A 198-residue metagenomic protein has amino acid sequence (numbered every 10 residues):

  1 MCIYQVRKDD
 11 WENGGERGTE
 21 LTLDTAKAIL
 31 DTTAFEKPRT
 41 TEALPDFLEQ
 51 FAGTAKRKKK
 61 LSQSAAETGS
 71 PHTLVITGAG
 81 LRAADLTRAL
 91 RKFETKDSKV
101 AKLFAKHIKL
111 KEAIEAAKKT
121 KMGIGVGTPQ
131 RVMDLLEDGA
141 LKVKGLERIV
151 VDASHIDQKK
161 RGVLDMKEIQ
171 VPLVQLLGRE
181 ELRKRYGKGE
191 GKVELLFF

Functional and structural regions predicted by a protein language model:
M1, T33, K102, H107-L110 (+3 more regions): P-loop NTPase motor module signature
Q5-R91: Low-complexity, highly charged intrinsically disordered N-terminal segments that act as targeting/localization
S64-T68, F93-T95, A116-K119, A140-K144 (+1 more regions): Conserved catalytic network of the ASCE P-loop NTPase/AAA+ motor domain
V75, I124-G127, V150, L195-F197: Structural recognition of the conserved hydrophobic beta-strand(s) that form the central parallel beta-sheet of P-loop
T77-G80, A101-E112, P129-R131, S154: Conserved helicase motor
R88-F104, A140: Conserved helix-turn-beta segment of the N-terminal RecA-like "Helicase ATP-binding" lobe in SF1/SF2 helicases
L110-V126: Conserved motor-coupling elements within RecA-like helicase/translocase cores
A140-V151, I156-F198: Post-DEXD/H (motif II) to motif III coupling segment of the RecA-like Helicase ATP-binding lobe
